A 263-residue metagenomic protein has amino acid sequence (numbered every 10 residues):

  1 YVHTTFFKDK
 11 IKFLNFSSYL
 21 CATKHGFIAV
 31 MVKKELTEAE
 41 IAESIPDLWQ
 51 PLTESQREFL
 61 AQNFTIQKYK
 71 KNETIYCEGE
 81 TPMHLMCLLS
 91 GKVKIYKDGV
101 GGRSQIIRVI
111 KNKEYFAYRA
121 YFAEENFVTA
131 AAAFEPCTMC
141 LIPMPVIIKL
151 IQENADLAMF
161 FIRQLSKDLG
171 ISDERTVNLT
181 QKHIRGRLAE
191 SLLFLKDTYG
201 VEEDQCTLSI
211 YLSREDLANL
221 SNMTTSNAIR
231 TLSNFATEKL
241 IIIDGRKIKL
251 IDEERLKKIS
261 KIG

Functional and structural regions predicted by a protein language model:
Y1-V30: N-terminal amphipathic/basic-hydrophobic helices that include classical n-h-c signal peptides and signal-anchor
N15-S18, T23, D197-G263: Phosphate-/nucleic-acid-contacting segments
A22, G26-K71, Y115-F116, A120-F122: Cyclic nucleotide-binding regulatory module and flanking cytosolic helices
L48, E73-P136: Cyclic nucleotide-binding regulatory domains
Q56-R57, R108-S166, G170: Cyclic-nucleotide recognition modules
E58-F59, I75-G79, E202: Short loop/turn motifs at secondary-structure junctions and domain boundaries
S90, P145-V146, K167, E215 (+1 more regions): Alpha-helix/helix-capping structural signal
Q152-N222: Polybasic "coupling" helices that flank or enter modular domains
